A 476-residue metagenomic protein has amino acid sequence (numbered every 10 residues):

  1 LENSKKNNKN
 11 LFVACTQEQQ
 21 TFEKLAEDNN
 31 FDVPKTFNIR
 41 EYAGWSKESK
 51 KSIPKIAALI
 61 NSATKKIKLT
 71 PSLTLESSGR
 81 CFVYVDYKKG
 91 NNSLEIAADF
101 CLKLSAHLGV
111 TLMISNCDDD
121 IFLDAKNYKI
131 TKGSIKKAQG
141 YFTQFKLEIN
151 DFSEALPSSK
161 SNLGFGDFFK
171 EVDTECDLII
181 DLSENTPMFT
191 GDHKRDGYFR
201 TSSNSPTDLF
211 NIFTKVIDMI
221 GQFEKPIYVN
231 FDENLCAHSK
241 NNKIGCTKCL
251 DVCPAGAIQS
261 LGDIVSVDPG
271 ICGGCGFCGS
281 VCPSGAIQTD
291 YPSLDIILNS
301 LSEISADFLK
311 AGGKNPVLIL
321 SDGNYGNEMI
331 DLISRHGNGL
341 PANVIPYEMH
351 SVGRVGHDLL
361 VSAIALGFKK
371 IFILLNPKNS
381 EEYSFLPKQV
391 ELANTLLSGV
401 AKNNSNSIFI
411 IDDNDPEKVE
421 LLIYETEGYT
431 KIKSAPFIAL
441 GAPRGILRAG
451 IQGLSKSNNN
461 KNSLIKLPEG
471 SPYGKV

Functional and structural regions predicted by a protein language model:
L1-V252, G256, N315-D331, Y347 (+2 more regions): Ferredoxin-type iron-sulfur electron-transfer modules and their immediate structural context
C15-T16, L182-S183, G262, L374-P377: Glycine-rich, histidine-containing beta strand-loop boundary motifs that form or position
S62, T74, I212, N234 (+3 more regions): Flanking helices and flexible, charged tails adjoining ferredoxin-like Fe-S electron-transfer domains in multi-subunit
D118, P377-K378: Conserved beta-strand edge residues that scaffold enzyme active sites
N230, K243, T247, V252 (+5 more regions): Conserved structured core elements
G262-N299, S380-E381, K388, F409-I411: Terminal amphipathic helices with adjacent charged low-complexity linkers/tails
G356, I364-I373, N379-S380, L386-V400: C-terminal, active-site-flanking charged/polar segments
